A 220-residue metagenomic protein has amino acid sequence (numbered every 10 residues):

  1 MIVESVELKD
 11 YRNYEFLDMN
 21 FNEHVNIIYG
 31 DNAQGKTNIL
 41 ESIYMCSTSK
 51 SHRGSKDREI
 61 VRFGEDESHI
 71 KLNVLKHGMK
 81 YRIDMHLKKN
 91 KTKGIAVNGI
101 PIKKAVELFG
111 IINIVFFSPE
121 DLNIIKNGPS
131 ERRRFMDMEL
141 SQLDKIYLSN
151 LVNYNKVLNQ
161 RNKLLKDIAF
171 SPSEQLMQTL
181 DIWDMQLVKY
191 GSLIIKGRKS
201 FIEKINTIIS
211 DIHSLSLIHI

Functional and structural regions predicted by a protein language model:
M1-M45: Pre-Walker A-like glycine/lysine-rich segment at the N-terminus of P-loop NTPase domains
E23, S55, K204, I208: Short, conserved clusters of charged catalytic residues that mark active-site and nucleotide-handling motifs
H24, S42, I111-N113, F135: ABC transporter nucleotide-binding domains
I43, S47-S51, L165: Short amphipathic alpha-helical segments enriched in hydrophobics
T48-I125, P129-E131, L140-L143, Y147 (+1 more regions): Nucleotide-state sensing region of NTPase/ATPase domains
N123-I212, S216: An accessory alpha-helical subdomain
I218-I220: Conserved small/polar residues in nucleotide/adenosyl-binding loops
